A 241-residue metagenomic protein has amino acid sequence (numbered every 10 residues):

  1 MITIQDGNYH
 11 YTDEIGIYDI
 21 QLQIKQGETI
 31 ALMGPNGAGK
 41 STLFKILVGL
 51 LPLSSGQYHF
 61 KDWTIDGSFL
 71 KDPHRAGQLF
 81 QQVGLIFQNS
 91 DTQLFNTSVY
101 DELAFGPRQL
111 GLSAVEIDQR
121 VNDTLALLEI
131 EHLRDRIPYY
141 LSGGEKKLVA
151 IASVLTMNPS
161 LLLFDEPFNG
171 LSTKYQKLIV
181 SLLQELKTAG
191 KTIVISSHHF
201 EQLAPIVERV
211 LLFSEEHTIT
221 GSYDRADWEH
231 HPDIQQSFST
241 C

Functional and structural regions predicted by a protein language model:
M33-P35: The feature captures the beta-strand-to-loop junction immediately N-terminal to the Walker
V48: Helix-to-loop junction immediately C-terminal to a conserved catalytic motif
V115-L133: Conserved ABC ATPase "signature" region
I137-L141, E145: Conserved ABC ATPase signature
V154-L155: ABC ATPase C-loop
L162-D165: Catalytic Walker B motif of ABC-type/P-loop ATPase nucleotide-binding domains
S197-H198: H-loop/switch region of ABC-family ATPase nucleotide-binding domains
H217-S239: Conserved beta-strand-loop-alpha-helix hinge in the C-terminal portion of ABC ATPase nucleotide-binding domains
